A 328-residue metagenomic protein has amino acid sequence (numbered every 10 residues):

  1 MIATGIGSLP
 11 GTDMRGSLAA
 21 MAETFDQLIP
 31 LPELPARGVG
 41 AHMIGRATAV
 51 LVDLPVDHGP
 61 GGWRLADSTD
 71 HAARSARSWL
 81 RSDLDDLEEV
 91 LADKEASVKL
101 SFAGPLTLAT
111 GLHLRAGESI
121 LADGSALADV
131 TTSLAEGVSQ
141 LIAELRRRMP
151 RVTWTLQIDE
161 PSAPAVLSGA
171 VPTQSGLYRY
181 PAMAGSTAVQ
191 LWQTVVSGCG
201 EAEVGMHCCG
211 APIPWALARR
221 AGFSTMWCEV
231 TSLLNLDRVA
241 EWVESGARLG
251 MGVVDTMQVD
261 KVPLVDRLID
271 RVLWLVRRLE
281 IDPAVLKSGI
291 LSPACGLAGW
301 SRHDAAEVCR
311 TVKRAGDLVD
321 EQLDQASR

Functional and structural regions predicted by a protein language model:
M1-L127, L217-S224, A247, R278 (+2 more regions): Alpha/beta catalytic barrel-like cores
M14-L18, A76-D85, V130-G137, M183-T194 (+2 more regions): Well-ordered, non-membrane alpha-helical segments in soluble/globular domains
L18-A22, L80-A96, E136-T153, D237-W242 (+1 more regions): Short amphipathic alpha-helices and their capping/turn segments at secondary-structure boundaries
K99-G104, R148-S162, K287-S292: Active-site groove signature of glycoside hydrolases
A103-T107, D159-A163, C209-I213, T231 (+2 more regions): Active-site beta-loop-alpha junctions enriched in small/polar residues
A116-G124, Q157, A163-P164, S168-A170 (+1 more regions): Glycine-rich, often proline-containing surface loops adjacent to acidic residues and nearby aromatics that form
S133, G137-L233: Active-site loop segments of alpha/beta catalytic cores
S224-Q325: Catalytic-face loop-and-helix region of soluble metabolic enzyme cores
